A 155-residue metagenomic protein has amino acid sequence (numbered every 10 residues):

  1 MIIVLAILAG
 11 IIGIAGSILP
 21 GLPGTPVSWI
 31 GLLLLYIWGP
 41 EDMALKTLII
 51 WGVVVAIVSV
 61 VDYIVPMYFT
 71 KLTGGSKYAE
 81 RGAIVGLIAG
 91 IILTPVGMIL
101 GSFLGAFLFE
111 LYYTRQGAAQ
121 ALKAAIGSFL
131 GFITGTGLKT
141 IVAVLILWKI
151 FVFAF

Functional and structural regions predicted by a protein language model:
M1, A15-L22, P66-K77, Y113-A119: Short, amphipathic, aromatic/basic-enriched membrane-interface segments that mark the entry/exit of transmembrane
M1-L8, P26-V27, T73-I84, Q120-A125: Short hydrophobic alpha-helical membrane-embedded segments
M1-V4, I37-I50, V152-F155: Helix-coil boundary and interhelical linker segments in multi-pass alpha-helical membrane proteins
G10-V27, G86-G97: Transmembrane alpha-helix interface/packing and boundary motifs in multi-pass membrane proteins, characterized by
G13-G16, L35, V54-Y63, G90-T94 (+2 more regions): Alpha-helical transmembrane segments of multi-pass membrane proteins
V27-M43, V85-L93, L104-Y113: Interfacial segments of multi-pass membrane proteins
K46, I50-G90: Helix-adjacent hinge/juxtasegments
Y113-F155: C-terminal binding/interaction regions
